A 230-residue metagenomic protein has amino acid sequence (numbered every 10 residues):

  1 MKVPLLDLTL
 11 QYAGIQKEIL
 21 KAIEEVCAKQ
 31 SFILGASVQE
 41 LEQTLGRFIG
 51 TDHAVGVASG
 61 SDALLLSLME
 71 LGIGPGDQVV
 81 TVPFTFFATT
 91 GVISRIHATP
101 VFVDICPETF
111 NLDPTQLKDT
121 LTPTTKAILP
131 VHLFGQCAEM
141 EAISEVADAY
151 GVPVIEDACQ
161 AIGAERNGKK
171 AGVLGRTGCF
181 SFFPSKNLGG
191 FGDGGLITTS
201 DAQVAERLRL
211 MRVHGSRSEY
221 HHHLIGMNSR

Functional and structural regions predicted by a protein language model:
M1-S31, A36: N-terminal "arm"/small-domain region of PLP-dependent enzymes with the aminotransferase-like
K29-Q78, V92-I96, F102-D104, K169: Phosphate-binding glycine-rich loop
Q43, E141-S144, D193: Active-site phosphate/pyrophosphate- and oxyanion-stabilizing loops and adjacent acidic/basic residues in soluble
M69-A158, E165: PLP-dependent aminotransferase-like
A161-N167, L174-R230: Active-site region of PLP-dependent enzymes
